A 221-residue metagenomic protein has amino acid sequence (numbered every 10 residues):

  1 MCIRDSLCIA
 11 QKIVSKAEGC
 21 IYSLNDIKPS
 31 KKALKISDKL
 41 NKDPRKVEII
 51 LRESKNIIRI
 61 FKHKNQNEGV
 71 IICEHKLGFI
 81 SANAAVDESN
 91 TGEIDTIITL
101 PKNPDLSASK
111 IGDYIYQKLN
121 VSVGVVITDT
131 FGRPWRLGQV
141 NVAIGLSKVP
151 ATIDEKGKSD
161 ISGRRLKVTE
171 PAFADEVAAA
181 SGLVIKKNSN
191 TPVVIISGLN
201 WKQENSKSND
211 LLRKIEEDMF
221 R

Functional and structural regions predicted by a protein language model:
M1-I3: Short, small-residue-biased leader/transition segments that mark boundaries at the very start of proteins
Q11, I21-L24, K32-D95, T99 (+2 more regions): A structural signal for small-residue-enriched, beta-sheet-centric alpha/beta enzyme cores and oligomeric scaffold folds
A17-E18: Activation segment
D105: Glycine-rich and polybasic anion-binding loops at the starts of cofactor/ligand-binding domains
D113: Active-site phosphate/pyrophosphate- and oxyanion-stabilizing loops and adjacent acidic/basic residues in soluble
